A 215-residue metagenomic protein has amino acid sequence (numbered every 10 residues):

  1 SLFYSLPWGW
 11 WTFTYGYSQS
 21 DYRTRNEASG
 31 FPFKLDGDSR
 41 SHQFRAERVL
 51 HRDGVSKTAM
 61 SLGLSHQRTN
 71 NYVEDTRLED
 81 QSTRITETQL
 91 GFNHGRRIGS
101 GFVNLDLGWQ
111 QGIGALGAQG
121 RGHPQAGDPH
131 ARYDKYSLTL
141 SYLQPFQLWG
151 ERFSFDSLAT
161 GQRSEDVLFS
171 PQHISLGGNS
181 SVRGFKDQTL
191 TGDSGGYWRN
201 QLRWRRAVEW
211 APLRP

Functional and structural regions predicted by a protein language model:
S1-G99: Gram-negative/organellar outer-membrane beta-barrel architecture
Y72-P215: C-terminal outer-membrane beta-barrel translocator/porin domains of Gram-negative envelope proteins and their
